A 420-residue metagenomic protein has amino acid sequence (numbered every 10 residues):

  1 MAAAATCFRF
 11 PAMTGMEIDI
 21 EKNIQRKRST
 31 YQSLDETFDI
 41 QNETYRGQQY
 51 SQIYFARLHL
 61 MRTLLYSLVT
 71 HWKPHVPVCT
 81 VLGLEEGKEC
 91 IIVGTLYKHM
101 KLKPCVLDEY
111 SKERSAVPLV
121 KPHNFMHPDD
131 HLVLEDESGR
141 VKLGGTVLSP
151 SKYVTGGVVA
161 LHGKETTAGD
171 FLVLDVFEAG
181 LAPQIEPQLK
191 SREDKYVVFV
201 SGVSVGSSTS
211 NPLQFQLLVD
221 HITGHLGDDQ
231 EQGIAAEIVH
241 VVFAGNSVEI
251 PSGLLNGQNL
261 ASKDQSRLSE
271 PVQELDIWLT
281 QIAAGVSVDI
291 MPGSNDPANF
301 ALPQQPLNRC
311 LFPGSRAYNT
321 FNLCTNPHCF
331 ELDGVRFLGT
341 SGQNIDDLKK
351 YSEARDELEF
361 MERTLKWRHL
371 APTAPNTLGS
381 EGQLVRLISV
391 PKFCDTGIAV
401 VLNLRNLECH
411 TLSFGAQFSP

Functional and structural regions predicted by a protein language model:
M1-P420: Extended recognition/assembly regions associated with phosphoester-bond processing machinery
